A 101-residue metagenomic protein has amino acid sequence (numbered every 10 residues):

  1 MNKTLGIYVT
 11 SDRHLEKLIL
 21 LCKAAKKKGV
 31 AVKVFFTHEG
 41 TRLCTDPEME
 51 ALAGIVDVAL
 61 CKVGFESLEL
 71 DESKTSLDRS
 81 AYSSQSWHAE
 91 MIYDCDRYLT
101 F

Functional and structural regions predicted by a protein language model:
T4-E16, H38-E39: Short, glycine-rich nucleotide/cofactor-binding loops
L5, V32, V58: Hydrophobic anchor at the start of a short beta-strand that flanks the dinucleotide cofactor-binding loop
H14-K27, V34: Histidine-anchored nucleotide/phosphate-binding helix
G29, I55-V56, C95-D96: Short, well-ordered alpha-helix to beta-strand connector turns
A31-G40: A short beta-strand-loop structural module common to alpha/beta enzyme folds
E48-T75: A glycine-rich helix N-cap at a beta->alpha junction
S73-F101: C-terminal structural segments of small proteins and small subunits
